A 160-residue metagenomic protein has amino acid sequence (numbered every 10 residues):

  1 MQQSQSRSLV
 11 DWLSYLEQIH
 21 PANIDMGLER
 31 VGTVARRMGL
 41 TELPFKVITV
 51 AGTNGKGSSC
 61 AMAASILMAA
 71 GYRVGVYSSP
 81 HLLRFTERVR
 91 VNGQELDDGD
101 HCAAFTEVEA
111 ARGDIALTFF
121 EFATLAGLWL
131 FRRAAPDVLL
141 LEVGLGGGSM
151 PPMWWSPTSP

Functional and structural regions predicted by a protein language model:
M1-R7: ATP-dependent carboxylate-amine ligase
R7-D11, A22-I24, L28-L43, A69-P157: ATP-dependent carboxylate-amine ligase catalytic core
K46-V50, S58-G75: A conserved segment at the C-terminal end of the G1
